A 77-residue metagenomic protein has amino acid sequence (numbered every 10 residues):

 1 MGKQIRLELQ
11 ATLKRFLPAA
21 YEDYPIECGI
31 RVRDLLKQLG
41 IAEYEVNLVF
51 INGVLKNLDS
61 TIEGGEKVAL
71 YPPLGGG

Functional and structural regions predicted by a protein language model:
M1-G76: Ubiquitin-like/PB1-type beta-grasp interaction modules and other compact soluble beta-rich domains
